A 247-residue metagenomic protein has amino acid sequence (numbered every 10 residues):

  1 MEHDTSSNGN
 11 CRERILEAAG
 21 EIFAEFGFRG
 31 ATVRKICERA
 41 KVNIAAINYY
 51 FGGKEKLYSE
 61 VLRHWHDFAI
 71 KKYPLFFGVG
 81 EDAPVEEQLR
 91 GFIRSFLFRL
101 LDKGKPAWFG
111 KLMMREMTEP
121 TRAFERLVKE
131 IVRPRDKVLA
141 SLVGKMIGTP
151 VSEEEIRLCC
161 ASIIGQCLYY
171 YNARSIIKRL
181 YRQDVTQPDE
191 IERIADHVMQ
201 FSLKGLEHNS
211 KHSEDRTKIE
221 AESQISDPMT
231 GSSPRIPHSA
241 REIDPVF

Functional and structural regions predicted by a protein language model:
M1-N10, K211-F247: N-terminal intrinsically disordered/low-complexity leader segments
G9-E17, Y50-G78, E125, K129: An amphipathic alpha-helix adjacent to DNA-recognition modules
R14, I22-K56, E60, H64: Helix-turn-helix
I15-F23, I163, S202: Short hydrophobic clusters on alpha-helical segments that form packing/core surfaces in small helical domains
P74-F109, I156-I163: Hydrophobic alpha-helical connector segments
E87, T121-I147, D196, Q200: Amphipathic alpha-helical packing segments from all-alpha helical-bundle domains
G104-R126, R174-L180: Amphipathic alpha-helical segments used for helix-helix packing
R133-R157, L180-Q183, L206-K211: Hydrophobic alpha-helical bundle segments that form small-molecule/ligand-binding pockets
